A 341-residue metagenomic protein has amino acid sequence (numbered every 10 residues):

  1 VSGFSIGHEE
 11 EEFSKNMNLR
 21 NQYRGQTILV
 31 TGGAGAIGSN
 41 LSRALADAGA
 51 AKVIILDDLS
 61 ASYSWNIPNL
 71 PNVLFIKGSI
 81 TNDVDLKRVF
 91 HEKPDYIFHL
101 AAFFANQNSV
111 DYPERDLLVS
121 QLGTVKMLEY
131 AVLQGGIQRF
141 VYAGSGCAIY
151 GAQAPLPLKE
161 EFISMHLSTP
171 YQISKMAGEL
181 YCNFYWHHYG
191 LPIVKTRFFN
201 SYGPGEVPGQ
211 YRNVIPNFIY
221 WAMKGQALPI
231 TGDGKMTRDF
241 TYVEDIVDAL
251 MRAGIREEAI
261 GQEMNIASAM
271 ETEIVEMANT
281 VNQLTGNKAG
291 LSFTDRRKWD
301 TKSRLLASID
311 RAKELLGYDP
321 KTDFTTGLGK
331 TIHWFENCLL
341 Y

Functional and structural regions predicted by a protein language model:
V1-S201, E244, C338-Y341: N-terminal Rossmann-like NAD(P)+-binding domain of SDR-like oxidoreductases, especially those catalyzing
G3-N16, N21, E160, A222-Y341: C-terminal substrate-binding subdomain of Rossmann-fold SDR/epimerase-dehydratase oxidoreductases
R88-E92, Y130, W221, A249 (+1 more regions): CheY-like receiver
D111-Y112, P170, G205-Q210, S303: Short, solvent-exposed loop/turn segments at secondary-structure boundaries
A177, Y181, Y185, F218 (+2 more regions): Hydrophobic alpha-helix immediately C-terminal to the catalytic Tyr-X-X-X-Lys motif of short-chain
N200, E206-V207, M236-R238: Heptad-repeat alpha-helical coiled-coil signaling segments
